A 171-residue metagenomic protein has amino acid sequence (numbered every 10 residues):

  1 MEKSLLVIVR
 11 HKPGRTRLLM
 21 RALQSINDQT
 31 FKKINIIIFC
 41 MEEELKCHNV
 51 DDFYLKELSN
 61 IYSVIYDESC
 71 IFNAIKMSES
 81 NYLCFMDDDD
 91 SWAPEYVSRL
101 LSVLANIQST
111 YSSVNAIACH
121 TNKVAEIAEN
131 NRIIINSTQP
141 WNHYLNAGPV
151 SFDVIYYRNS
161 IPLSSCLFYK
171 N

Functional and structural regions predicted by a protein language model:
M1-N171: Nucleotide-sugar donor-binding/catalytic module of glycosyltransferases that assemble extracellular/cell-envelope
